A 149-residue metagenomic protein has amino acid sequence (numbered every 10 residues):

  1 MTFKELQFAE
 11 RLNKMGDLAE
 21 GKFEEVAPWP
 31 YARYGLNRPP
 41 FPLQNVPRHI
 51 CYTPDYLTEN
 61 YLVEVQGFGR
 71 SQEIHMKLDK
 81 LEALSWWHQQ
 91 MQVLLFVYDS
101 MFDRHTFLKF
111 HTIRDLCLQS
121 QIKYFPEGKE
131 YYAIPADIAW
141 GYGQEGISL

Functional and structural regions predicted by a protein language model:
M1-N45: Acidic-basic catalytic patches of nuclease active cores, encompassing PD-(D/E)XK and other metal-cofactor nuclease
F41-D55: Charged, often glycine-rich, active-site loop that binds/positions anionic groups
P54-R70: Conserved catalytic cores of phosphodiester-cleaving nucleases, focusing on short active-site segments
E64, S71-Q72, F102-F107: Short catalytic/ligand-binding loop motif for oxyanion handling, primarily in non-cytosolic enzymes, centered on
G69-L81: Active-site-adjacent loop/helix micro-motif of nuclease/hydrolase catalytic cores
S85-R114: Nucleic-acid nuclease catalytic cores
I113-E130: Short, electropositive alpha-helical surface patch
E127-L149: Charged phosphate-binding loop/patch that engages nucleotide di/tri-phosphates or the phosphate backbone of nucleic
